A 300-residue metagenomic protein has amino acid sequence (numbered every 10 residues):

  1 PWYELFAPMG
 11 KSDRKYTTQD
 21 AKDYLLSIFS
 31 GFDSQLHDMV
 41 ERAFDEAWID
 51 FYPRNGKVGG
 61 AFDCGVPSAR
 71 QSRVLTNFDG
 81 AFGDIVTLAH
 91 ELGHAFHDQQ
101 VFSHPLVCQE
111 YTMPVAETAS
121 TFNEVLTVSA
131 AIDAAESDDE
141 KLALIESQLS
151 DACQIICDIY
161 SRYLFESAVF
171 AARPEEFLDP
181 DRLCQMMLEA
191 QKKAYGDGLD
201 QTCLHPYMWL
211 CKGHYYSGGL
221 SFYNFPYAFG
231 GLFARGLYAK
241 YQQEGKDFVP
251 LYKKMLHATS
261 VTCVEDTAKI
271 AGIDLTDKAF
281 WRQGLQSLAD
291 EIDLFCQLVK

Functional and structural regions predicted by a protein language model:
P1-R73: Contiguous, non-catalytic segments that form substrate-binding/exosite surfaces or channel walls
P1-W2, D38-F44, H104-Y111, S129-L144 (+1 more regions): Short, glycine/acidic-rich hinge or "gate" loops at secondary-structure transitions that mediate conformational
W2-L5, L88, F96, V125 (+4 more regions): C-terminal, non-catalytic "cap/extension" segments appended to globular domains
Y3-R14, S34, A69-F82, D98-Y111 (+3 more regions): Glycine- and acidic
G31-D38, C64, H94, D98-P105 (+1 more regions): Conserved helix-loop functional segments at active or binding sites
P67, V86-T87, D98-V125, S129: Post-HEXXH active-site segment of zinc metalloproteases
G83-E91: Short alpha-helical catalytic segment bearing the HExxH-like zincin motif of zinc-dependent metalloproteases
T112-E140, Q148-S150, Q154, G230: Post-HExxH zinc-binding segment in Zn-dependent metallohydrolases
